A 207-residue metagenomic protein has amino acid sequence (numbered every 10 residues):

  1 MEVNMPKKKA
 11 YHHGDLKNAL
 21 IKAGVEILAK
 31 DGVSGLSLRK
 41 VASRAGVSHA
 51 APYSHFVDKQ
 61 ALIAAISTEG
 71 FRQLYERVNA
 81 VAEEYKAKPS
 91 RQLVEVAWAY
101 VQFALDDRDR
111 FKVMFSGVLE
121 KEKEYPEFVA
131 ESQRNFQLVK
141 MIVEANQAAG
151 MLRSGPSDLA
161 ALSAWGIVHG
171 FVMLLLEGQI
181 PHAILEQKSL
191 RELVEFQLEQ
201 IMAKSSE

Functional and structural regions predicted by a protein language model:
M1-D15, K86, Q179, S206-E207: N-terminal intrinsically disordered/low-complexity leader segments
L16-V25, V41, I66-L74, V78 (+1 more regions): Generic hydrophobic, amphipathic alpha-helix propensity
A19, A23, I27-A61, A65: Helix-turn-helix
T68-L93, P126-V129, I142-A148: Amphipathic alpha-helical linker/stalk segments
N79, V113, E124-A149, D158-L162 (+1 more regions): Amphipathic alpha-helical packing segments from all-alpha helical-bundle domains
N79-D109, A160-A164: Hydrophobic alpha-helical connector segments
F103, M141, A145, W165-A183 (+1 more regions): Amphipathic C-terminal alpha-helical segment
L105-K123, M173-P181: Amphipathic alpha-helical segments used for helix-helix packing
